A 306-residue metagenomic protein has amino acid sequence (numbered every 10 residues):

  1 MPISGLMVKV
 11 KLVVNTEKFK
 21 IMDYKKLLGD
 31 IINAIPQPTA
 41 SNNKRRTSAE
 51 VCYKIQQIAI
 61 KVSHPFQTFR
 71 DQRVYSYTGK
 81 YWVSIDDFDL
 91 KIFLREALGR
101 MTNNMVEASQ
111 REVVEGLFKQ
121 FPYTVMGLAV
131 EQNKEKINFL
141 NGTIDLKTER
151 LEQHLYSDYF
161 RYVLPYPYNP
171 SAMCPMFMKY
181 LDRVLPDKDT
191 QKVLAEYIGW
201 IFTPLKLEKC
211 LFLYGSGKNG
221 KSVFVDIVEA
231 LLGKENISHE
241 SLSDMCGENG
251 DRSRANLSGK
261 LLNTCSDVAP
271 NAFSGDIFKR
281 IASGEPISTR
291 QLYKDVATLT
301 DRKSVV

Functional and structural regions predicted by a protein language model:
V8-E17: Acidic, Ala/Val/Gly-enriched low-complexity intrinsically disordered segments
F19-Y162: Intein modules and their embedded homing endonuclease domains
D23-L27, E235-E240, N271, I287-L292: Acidic/polar loop patches that form or flank catalytic/metal-binding clefts of enzymes that bind anionic ligands
V62-I92, T143-L261: P-loop NTPase catalytic core of nucleic-acid-dependent motor ATPases
D244-S253, V268-A272, G284-D301: Conserved Walker
L261-A282: Conserved AAA+/SF3 P-loop NTPase catalytic/coupling segment centered on the Walker-B
K303-V306: Conserved small/polar residues in nucleotide/adenosyl-binding loops
